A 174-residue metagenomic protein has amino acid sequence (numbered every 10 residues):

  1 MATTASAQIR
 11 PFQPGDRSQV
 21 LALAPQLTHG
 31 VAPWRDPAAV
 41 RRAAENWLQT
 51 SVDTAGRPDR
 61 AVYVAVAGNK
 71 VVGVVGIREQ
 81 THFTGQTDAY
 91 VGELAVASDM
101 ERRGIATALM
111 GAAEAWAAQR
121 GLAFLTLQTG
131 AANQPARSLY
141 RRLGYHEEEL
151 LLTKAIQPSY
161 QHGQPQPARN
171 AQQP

Functional and structural regions predicted by a protein language model:
A2-T3, A7, P11-T87, G92 (+3 more regions): Acetyl-CoA-dependent GNAT
F12, L94-V96, T129: Hydrophobic adenine-recognition pocket in adenosine-nucleotide-binding enzymes
R78, A97, Q128, L151: Conserved residues at the C-terminal ends of beta-strands
D88, R102, G130-A132, R137 (+1 more regions): A short, glycine- and basic residue-enriched loop/turn that sits immediately adjacent to a domain's principal
E93-V96, R102-A115, Q119, S138-R142: Conserved acetyl-CoA-binding loop-helix of GNAT-fold acetyltransferases
T107, L139, S159-A168: Accessory recognition modules or surfaces
T126-A136, T153-P158: Conserved beta-strand-loop-alpha-helix junction that forms the acyl-donor binding cleft
Y140-L150: Conserved acetyl-CoA-binding loop of GNAT-fold acetyltransferases
